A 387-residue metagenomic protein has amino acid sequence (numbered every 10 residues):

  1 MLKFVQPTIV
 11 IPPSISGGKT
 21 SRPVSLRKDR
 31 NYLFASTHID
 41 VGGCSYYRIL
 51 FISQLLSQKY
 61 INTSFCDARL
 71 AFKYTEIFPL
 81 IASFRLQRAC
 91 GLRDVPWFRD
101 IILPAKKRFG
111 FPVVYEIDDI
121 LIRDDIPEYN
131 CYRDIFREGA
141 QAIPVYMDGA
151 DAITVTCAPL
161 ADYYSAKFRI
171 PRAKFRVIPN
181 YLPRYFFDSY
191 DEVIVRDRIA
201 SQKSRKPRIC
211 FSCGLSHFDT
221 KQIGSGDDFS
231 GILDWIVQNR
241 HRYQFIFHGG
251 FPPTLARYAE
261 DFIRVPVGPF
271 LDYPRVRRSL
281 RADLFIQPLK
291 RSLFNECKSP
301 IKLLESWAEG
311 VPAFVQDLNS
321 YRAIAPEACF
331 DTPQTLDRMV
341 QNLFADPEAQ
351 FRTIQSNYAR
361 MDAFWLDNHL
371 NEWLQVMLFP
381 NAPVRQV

Functional and structural regions predicted by a protein language model:
M1-G91: N-terminal pre-catalytic "stem/leader" segment of glycosyltransferase-like enzymes
A35-L55, Y181-S279: Conserved catalytic-core segment of nucleotide-activated headgroup transferases in glycan assembly
R69, F78, D100-R108, R133-I153: Membrane-proximal helix-turn-helix segments that form the acceptor-binding/catalytic region of lipid-linked
R69-F72, P112, R123-V145, Y190 (+1 more regions): Nucleotide-sugar donor phosphate/pyrophosphate-binding loop at the beta->alpha transition of glycosyltransferases
V145-F175, L182-F187, P252-P253: A short, active-site helix/loop in glycosyltransferases that binds the activated sugar's phosphate group
E192-I194, A345-N381: A charged, aromatic-enriched C-terminal amphipathic alpha-helix characteristic of glycosyltransferases across folds
F218-D227, L271-A308, F314-A325: Nucleotide-sugar-dependent
R322-N342: Change "using UDP/GDP/dTDP sugars" to "using nucleotide sugars
